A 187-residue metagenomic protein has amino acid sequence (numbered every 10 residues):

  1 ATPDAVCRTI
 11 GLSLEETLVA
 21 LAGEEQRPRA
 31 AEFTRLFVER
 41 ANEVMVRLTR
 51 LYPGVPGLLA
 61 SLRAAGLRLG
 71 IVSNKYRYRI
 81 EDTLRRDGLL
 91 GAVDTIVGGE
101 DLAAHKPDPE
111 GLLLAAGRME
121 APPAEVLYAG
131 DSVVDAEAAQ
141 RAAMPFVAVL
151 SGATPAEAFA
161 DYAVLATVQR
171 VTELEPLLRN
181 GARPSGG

Functional and structural regions predicted by a protein language model:
A1-G57, R63-A65, Y78, R86: N-terminal helical cap/lid subdomain that shapes the substrate entry/recognition surface in HAD-like hydrolases
D4, A60-R63, Y76-G187: Asp-based, Mg2+/Mn2+-dependent phosphohydrolase catalytic module
